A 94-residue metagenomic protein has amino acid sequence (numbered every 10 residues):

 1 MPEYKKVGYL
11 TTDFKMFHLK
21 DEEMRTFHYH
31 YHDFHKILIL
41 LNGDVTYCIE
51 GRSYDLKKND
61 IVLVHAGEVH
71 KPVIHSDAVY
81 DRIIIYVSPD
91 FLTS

Functional and structural regions predicted by a protein language model:
M1-I61, E68, S76: Generic protein-terminus/edge-of-domain signal
G67-D90: Ligand-binding loop in jelly-roll beta-barrel domains
